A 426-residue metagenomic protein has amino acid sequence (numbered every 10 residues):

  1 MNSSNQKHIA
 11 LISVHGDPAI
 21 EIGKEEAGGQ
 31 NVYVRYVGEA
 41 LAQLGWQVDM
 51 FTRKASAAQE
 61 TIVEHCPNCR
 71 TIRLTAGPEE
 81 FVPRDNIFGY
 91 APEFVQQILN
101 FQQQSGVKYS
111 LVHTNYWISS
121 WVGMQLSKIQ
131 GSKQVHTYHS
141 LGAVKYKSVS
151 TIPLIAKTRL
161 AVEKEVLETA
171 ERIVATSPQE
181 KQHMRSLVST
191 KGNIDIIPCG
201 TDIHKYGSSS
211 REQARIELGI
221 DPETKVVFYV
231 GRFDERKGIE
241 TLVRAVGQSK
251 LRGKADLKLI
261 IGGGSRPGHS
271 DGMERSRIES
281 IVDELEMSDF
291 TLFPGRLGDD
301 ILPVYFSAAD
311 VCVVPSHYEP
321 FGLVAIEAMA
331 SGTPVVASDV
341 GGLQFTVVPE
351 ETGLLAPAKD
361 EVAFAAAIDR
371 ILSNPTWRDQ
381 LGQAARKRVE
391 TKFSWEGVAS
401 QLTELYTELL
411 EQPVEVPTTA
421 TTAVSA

Functional and structural regions predicted by a protein language model:
M1-T71, T418, A423-A426: N-terminal subdomain of nucleotide-sugar transferases
G207-I220: A short helix/loop element that forms part of the nucleotide-sugar donor recognition site in Leloir-type
D221-K237, V243-V246, I260: Conserved donor-binding/catalytic core segment of Leloir-type glycosyltransferases
G272-L297: Nucleotide-activated donor-binding/catalytic signature segment of Leloir-type glycosyltransferases, i.e., the conserved
R296-L297, V304-A309: Short alpha-helical donor nucleotide-sugar binding micro-motif in glycosyltransferases
H317: Aromatic "clamp/platform" in nucleotide-sugar-dependent glycosyltransferases that forms part of the donor/acceptor
P334-A337, V347: Short hydrophobic beta-strand element within catalytic cores of glycosyltransferases and related nucleotide-activated
P349-E350, L354-E361, R370-P375: Conserved acidic donor-binding segment of nucleotide-sugar-dependent glycosyltransferases
